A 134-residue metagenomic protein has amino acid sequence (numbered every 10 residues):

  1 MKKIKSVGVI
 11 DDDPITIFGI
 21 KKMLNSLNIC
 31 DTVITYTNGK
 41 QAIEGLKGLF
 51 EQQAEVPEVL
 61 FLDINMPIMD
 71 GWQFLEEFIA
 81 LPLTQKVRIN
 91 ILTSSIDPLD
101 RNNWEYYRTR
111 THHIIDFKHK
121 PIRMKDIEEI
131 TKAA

Functional and structural regions predicted by a protein language model:
K5-L24: Conserved acidic segment of CheY-like receiver
K22-L27, Y107: Alpha-helical interaction/dimerization surfaces of two-component signaling modules
T35-G48, G71: Helix N-cap/capping motif at the beta->alpha junctions
F50-E55, I79-Q85: Conserved phosphotransfer cores of two-component systems
D63: Active-site residues of response regulator receiver
M66: Receiver (REC) domain active-site loop signature in two-component systems and cognate sites in sensor histidine kinases
Q73, L83-N90, I96-D116, M124-D126: Alpha4 helix (beta4-alpha4-beta5 surface) of REC/receiver domains from two-component response regulators
R123-A134: Receiver (REC) domain switch/output surface
